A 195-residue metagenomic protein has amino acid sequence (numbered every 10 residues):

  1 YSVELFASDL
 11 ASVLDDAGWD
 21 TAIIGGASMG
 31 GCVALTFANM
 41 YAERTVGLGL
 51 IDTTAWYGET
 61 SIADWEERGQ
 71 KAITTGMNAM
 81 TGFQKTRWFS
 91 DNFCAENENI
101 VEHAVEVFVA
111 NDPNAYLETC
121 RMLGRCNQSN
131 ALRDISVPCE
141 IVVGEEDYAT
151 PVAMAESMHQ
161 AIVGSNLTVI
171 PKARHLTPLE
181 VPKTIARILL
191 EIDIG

Functional and structural regions predicted by a protein language model:
Y1-G25, R187: Active-site loop/oxyanion-hole signature of alpha/beta-hydrolase fold enzymes
G26, G30, A34: Gly/Ala-rich beta-loop-alpha elbow adjacent to hydrolase catalytic centers
L35-M40, R44-T81, W88: Flexible "cap/lid" loop of the alpha/beta hydrolase fold
E59-D64, T75-D134: Conserved alpha/beta-hydrolase catalytic His-Asp/Glu region
I135, I141-V143, D147: Short beta-strand/loop motif that positions the catalytic acidic residue of the alpha/beta-hydrolase fold
Y148-M154: Conserved alpha/beta-hydrolase "acid-adjacent" motif
E156-S165: Active-site-adjacent alpha-helix of alpha/beta-hydrolase-fold enzymes
G164-G195: Catalytic active-site module of serine/aspartate enzymes centered on a nucleophile-bearing elbow/loop
